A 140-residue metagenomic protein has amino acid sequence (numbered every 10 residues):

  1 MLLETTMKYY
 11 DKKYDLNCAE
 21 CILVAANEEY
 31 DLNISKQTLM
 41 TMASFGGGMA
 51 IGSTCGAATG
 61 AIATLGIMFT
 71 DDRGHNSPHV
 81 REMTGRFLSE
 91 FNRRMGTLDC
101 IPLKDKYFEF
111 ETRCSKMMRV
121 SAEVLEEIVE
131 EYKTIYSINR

Functional and structural regions predicted by a protein language model:
M1-K13: Polybasic, low-complexity association/targeting segments
K12-L16, G52-S53: Structural motif
C18, C55, C100: Short cysteine clusters
L23-M42, N92-L98: Acidic-glycine-rich active-site phosphate/pyrophosphate-binding loop
V24-E28, A63-T70, E123-E127: Short glycine/serine- and small hydrophobic-enriched flexible loop segments
Y30-M40, I67-M83: Phosphate-handling active-site elements
S44-I67: Glycine/serine-rich anion-binding loops at beta->alpha junctions that coordinate negatively charged ligand groups
V80-R140: C-terminal binding/interaction regions
